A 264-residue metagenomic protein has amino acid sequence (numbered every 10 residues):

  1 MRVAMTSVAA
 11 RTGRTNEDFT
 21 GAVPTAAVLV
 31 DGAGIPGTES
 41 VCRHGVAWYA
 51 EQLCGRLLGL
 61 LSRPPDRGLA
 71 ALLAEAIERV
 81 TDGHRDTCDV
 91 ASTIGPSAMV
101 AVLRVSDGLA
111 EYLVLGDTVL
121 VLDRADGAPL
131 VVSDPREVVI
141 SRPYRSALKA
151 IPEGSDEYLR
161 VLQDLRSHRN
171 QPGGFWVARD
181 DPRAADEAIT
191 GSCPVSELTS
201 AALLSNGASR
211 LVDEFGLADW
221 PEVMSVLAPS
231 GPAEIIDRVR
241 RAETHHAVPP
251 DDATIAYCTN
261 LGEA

Functional and structural regions predicted by a protein language model:
M1-A264: PP2C/PPM-type serine/threonine phosphatase catalytic domain
